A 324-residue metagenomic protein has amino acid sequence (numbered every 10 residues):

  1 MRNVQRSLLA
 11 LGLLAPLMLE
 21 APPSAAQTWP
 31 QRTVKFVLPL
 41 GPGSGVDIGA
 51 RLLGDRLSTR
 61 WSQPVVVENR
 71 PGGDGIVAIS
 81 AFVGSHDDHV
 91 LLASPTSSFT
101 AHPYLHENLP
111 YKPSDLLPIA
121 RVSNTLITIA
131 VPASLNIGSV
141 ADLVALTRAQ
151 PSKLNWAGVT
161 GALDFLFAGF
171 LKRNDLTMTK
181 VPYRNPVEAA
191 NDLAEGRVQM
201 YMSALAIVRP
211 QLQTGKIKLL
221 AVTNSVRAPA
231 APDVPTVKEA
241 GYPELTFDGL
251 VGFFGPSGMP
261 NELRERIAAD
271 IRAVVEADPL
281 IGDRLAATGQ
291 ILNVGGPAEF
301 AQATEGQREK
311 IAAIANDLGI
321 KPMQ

Functional and structural regions predicted by a protein language model:
M1-L11: Bacterial N-terminal signal peptides that target proteins for export
P16, E20-P22: N-terminal signal peptide c-region/cleavage motif recognized by signal peptidases
A26-D115, K153, L163, D175-M200 (+4 more regions): N-terminal (or domain-start) structured segment
Q31-T33, K172-L176, N261-Q324: An extracytoplasmic/periplasmic, membrane-proximal ligand-sensing/linker region
G41-G43, T96-S97, P132-I137, G158-A162 (+4 more regions): Short coil/turn segments
G84-H89, Y104-E188, V237, L250-R284: Hinge/capping helix and adjacent helix->loop/strand transition within the periplasmic-binding protein
S97-E107, D164, A168-R173, M200-V234 (+1 more regions): A ligand-binding cleft/hinge motif common to bilobed small-molecule-binding domains
K112, V208-D278, G306-E309, M323: C-terminal lobe and pocket-closing loops of periplasmic/extracytoplasmic Venus-flytrap solute-binding proteins
